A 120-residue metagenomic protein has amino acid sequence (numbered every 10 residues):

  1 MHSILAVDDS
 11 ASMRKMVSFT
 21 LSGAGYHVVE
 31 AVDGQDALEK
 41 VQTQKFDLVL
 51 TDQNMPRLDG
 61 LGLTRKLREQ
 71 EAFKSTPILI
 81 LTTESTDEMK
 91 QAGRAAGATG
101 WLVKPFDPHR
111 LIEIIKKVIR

Functional and structural regions predicted by a protein language model:
K15-G23: Charged docking surfaces used in two-component/phosphorelay signaling
G25-V32, K40: Short hydrophobic/Thr-rich beta-strand motif most characteristic of the beta2 strand and flanking loop of CheY-like
K45-L50: Active-site beta3 strand of CheY-like receiver
D52, T82: Active-site residues of response regulator receiver
M55: Receiver (REC) domain active-site loop signature in two-component systems and cognate sites in sensor histidine kinases
F106-I115: C-terminal output helix
